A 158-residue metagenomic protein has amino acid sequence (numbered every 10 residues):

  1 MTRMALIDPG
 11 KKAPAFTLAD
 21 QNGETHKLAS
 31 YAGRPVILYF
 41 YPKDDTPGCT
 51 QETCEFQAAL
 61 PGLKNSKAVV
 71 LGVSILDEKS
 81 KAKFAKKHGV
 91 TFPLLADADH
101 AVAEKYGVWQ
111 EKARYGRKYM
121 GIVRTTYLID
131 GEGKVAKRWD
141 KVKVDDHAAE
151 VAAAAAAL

Functional and structural regions predicted by a protein language model:
M1-L158: Chalcogenol-based redox active-site neighborhoods
